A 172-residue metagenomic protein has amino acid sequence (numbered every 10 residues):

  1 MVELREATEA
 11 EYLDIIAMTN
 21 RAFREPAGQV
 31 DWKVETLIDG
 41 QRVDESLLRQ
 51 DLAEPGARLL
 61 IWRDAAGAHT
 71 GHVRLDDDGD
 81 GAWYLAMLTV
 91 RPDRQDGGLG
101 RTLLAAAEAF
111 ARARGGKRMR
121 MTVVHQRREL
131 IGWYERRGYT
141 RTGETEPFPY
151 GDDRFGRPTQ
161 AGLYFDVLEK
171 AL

Functional and structural regions predicted by a protein language model:
E3-A17, R24: A short beta-loop-alpha structural element at the N-terminal edge of CoA-dependent acyl/N-acetyltransferase catalytic
N20-R49: Conserved GNAT-fold acetyl-CoA-binding loop/helix
D44-I61, A161-Y164: A short helix-loop-beta-strand connector motif used in the catalytic cores of GNAT acetyltransferases and, in some
I61, A68-D76, Y84-T89: Conserved beta-strand in the GNAT
R63, L88-Q95, V123-H125: A short, internal acetyl-CoA/4′-phosphopantetheine-binding micro-motif in the GNAT/acyltransferase core
V90, D96-A109, R136: Conserved acetyl-CoA-binding loop-helix of GNAT-fold acetyltransferases
K117, V124-I131, R137, E144-L172: C-terminal "cap" of GNAT-fold acetyltransferases
